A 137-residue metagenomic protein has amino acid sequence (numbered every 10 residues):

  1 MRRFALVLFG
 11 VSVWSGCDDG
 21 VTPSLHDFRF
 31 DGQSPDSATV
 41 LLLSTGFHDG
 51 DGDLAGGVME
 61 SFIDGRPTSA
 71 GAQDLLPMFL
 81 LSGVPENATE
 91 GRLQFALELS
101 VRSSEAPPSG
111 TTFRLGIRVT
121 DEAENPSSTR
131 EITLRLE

Functional and structural regions predicted by a protein language model:
M1-S15: Sec-dependent bacterial lipoprotein signal peptides
C17-G20: Bacterial signal peptide processing site
T39-L43: Structural beta-strand segments of beta-rich domains
G46-D53, D121: Extracellular acidic, Ser/Thr/Pro-rich low-complexity tracts
G50-G65, S69-D74: Solvent-exposed loop/turn segments flanking beta-strands in beta-repeat/beta-sandwich domains
P85-R102: Aromatic sugar-binding surface patches on proteins that engage polysaccharides or sugar-phosphate polymers
V101-T112: Short glycine/proline/serine/threonine-rich loop/turn segments at secondary-structure transition edges
N125-E137: Short beta-strand elements
